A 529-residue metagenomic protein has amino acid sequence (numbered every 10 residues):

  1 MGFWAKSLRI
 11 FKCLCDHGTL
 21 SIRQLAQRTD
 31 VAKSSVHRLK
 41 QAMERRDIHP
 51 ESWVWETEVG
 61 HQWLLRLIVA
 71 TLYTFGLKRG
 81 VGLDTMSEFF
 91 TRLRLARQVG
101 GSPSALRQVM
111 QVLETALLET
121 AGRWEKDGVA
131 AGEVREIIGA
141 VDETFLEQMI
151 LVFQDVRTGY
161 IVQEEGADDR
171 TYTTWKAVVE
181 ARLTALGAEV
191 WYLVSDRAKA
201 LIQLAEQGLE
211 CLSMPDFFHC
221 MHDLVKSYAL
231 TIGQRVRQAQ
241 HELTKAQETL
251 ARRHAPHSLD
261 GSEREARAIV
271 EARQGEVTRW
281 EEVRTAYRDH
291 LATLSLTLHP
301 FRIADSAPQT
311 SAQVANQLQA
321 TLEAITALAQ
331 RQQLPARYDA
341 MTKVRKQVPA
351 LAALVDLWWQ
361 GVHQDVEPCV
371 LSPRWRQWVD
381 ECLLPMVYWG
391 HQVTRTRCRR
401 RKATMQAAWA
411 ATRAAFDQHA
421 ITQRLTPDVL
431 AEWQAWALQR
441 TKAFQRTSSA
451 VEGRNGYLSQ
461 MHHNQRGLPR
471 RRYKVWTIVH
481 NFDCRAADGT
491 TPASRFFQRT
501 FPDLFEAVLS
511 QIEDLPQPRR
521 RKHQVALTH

Functional and structural regions predicted by a protein language model:
G2-L20, L65-V81: Short, amphipathic alpha-helical "recognition" segments used to contact nucleic acids or chromatin
K6-L8, K12, H17, I22 (+5 more regions): Acidic/histidine-rich catalytic cores and adjacent linkers of DNA breakage/strand-transfer/modification proteins
Q24-T29, M86: Short alpha-helical "recognition helix" segments of helix-turn-helix
K40-M43, M110: DNA major-groove recognition helix of helix-turn-helix
S52-V194, A198-F217, L224-L328: RNase H-like nuclease fold core
L212-Y228, A431-F444: RNase H-like polynucleotidyl transferase catalytic core
